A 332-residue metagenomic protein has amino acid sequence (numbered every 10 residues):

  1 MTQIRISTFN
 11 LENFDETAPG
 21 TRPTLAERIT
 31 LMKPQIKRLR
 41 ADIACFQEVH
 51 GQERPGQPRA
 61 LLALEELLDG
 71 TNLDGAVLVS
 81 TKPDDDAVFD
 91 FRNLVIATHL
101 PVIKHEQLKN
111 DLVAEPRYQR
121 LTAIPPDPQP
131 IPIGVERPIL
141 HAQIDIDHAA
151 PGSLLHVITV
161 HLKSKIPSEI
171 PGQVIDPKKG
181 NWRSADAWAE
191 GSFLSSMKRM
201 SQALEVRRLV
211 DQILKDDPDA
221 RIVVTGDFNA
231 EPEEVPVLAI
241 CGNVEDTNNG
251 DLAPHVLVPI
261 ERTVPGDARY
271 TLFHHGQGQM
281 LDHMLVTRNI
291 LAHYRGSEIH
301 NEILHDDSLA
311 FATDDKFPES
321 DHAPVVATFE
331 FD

Functional and structural regions predicted by a protein language model:
M1-L94, I170, K179-S184, K198 (+5 more regions): N-terminal, active-site-proximal structural segment of metallo-dependent hydrolase catalytic domains
Q3-E16, Q107-K109, L154-K163, S184-S192: Active-site-proximal beta-strand elements of phosphoester/diester hydrolases
A18-G20, P55-Q57, Q107-K109, S168-G172 (+1 more regions): Short, solvent-exposed loop/turn and secondary-structure capping segments
E48-V49, T159-L162, T225-N229: Short, well-ordered beta-to-alpha junction loops that form the rim of enzyme active sites and present histidine/acidic
E53-P167: Structured beta-strand-rich core segments of catalytic domains in phosphoester-bond hydrolases
F89, L100-V135, Q143-D145, R207-V223 (+1 more regions): Metal-dependent phosphoester-hydrolase catalytic domains
P126-Q129, W188-R199: Surface-exposed cleft-lining segments at the edges of enzyme active sites
V160-D186: A structural motif
